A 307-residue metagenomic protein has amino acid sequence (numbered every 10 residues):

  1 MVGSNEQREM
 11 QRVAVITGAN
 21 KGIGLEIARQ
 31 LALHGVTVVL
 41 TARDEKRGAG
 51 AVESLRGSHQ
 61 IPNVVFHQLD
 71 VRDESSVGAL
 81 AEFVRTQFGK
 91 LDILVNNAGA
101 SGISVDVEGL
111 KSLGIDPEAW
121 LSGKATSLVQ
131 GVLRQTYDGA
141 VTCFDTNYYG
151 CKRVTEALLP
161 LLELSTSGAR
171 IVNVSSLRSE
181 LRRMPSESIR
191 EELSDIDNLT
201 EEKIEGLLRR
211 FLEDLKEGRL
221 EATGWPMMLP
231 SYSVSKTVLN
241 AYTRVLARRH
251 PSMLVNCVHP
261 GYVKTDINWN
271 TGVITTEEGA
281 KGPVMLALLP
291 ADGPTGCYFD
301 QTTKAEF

Functional and structural regions predicted by a protein language model:
V2-A42: Canonical Rossmann dinucleotide-binding motif of NAD(H)/NADP(H)-dependent dehydrogenases/reductases, specifically
V15-I16, V39, D92-V95, V172: N-terminal Rossmann-like NAD(P) cofactor-binding module of classical short-chain dehydrogenase/reductase
I27, D73, G139, G150 (+4 more regions): Conserved cofactor-binding/catalytic machinery of classical short-chain dehydrogenase/reductase
E45-K46, Q68-E82, Y137, Y148-C151: The beta1-alpha1 cofactor-binding region of Rossmann-like NAD(H)/NADP(H)-dependent oxidoreductases
V64-F66, V255: Hydrophobic/aromatic anchor residues within beta-strands of the central parallel beta-sheet of Rossmann-like
V95, V154-L158, L162, L239-T243 (+1 more regions): Hydrophobic positions on the long internal alpha-helix of Rossmann-like NAD(P)-dependent oxidoreductase domains
A100, D106-F144, E163-R248, H259 (+1 more regions): Catalytic loop of short-chain dehydrogenase/reductase
R153, T237, C257-T265, W269-F307: C-terminal helical subdomain
